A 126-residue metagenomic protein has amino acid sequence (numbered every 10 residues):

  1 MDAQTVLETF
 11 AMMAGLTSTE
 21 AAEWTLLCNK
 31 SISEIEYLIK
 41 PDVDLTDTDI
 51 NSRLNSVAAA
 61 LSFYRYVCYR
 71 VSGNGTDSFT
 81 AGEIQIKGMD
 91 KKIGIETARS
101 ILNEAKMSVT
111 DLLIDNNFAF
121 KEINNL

Functional and structural regions predicted by a protein language model:
M1-L54, I101-L126: Conserved short "hinge" loops at termini or chain/domain junctions
S56-L61: Elongated alpha-helical scaffolds
Y64-L126: Short loop/turn elements at secondary-structure junctions
